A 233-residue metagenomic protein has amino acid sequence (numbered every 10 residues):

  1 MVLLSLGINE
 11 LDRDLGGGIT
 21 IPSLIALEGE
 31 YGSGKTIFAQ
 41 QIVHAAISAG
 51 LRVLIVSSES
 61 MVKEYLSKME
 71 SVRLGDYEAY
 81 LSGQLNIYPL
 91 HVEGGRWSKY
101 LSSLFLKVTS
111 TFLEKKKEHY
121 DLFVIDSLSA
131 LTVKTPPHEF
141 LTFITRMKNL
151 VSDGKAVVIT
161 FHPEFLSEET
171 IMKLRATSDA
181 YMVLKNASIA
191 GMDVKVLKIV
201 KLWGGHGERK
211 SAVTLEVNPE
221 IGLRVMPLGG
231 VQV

Functional and structural regions predicted by a protein language model:
M1-I8, T111-E118, T214-V233: NTP-binding/hydrolysis catalytic cores, primarily Walker-type P-loop NTPases
L6-G18: Pre-Walker A adenine-sensing motif
L24-E28: Short hydrophobic/aromatic beta-strand immediately N-terminal to the Walker A/P-loop
E30-R96: Conserved P-loop
R52, Q84, E118-F123, D153-F161: Loop/turn-to-beta-strand initiation segments
E59-K63, H91-R96, L128-A130, P163-S167 (+2 more regions): Conserved nucleotide-binding/hydrolysis micro-motifs of P-loop NTPases
V92-D153: Phosphate-binding/switch loop-helix module in NTP-utilizing enzymes
F161-G222: Phosphate-binding/switch region of NTP-binding enzymes
